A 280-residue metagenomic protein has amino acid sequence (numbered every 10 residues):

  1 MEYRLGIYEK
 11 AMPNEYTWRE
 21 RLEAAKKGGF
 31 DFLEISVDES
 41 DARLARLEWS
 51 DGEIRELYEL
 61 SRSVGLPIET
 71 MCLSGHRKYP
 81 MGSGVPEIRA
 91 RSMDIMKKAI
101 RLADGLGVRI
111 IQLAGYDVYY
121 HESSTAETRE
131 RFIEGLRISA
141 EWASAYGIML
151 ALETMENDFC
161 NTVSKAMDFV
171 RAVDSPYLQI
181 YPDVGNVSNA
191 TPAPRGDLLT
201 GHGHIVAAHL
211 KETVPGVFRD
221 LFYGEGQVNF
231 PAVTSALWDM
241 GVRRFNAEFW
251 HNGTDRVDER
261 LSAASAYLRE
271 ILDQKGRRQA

Functional and structural regions predicted by a protein language model:
M1-G105, S175, G203, D258-A280: N-terminal pre-domain/capping segments
Y3-E9, L33-I35, I68-L73, I111-L113 (+4 more regions): Hydrophobic faces of well-ordered beta-strands that scaffold small-molecule active sites in alpha/beta enzyme cores
R4-L5, E127, E134-Q227: Acidic/histidine-rich catalytic cores of soluble enzymes
Y8-M12, S36-D38, L73-H76, Y116-V118 (+4 more regions): Active-site beta-loop-alpha junctions enriched in small/polar residues
E15, D41-L44, E48, S83 (+3 more regions): Gly/Pro-rich active-site loop or hairpin
T17, A45-E53, S83-I95, S123-E134 (+5 more regions): Alpha-helix N-cap and loop-to-helix initiation/capping positions
S63-L66, W142-I148, A172-Y177, D239-G241 (+1 more regions): Short helix-capping segments at alpha-helix termini
L106-E122, Y146, L152: Active-site groove signature of glycoside hydrolases
